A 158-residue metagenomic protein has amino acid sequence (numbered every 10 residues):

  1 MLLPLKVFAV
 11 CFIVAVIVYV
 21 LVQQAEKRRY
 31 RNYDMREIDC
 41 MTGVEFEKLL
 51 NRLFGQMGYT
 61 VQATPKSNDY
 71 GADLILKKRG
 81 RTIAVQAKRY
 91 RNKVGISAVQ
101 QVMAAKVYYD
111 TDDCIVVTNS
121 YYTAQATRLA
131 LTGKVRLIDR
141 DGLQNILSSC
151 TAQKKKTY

Functional and structural regions predicted by a protein language model:
M1-Y70, I75-Y158: Mixed-charge (Asp/Glu-Lys/Arg
